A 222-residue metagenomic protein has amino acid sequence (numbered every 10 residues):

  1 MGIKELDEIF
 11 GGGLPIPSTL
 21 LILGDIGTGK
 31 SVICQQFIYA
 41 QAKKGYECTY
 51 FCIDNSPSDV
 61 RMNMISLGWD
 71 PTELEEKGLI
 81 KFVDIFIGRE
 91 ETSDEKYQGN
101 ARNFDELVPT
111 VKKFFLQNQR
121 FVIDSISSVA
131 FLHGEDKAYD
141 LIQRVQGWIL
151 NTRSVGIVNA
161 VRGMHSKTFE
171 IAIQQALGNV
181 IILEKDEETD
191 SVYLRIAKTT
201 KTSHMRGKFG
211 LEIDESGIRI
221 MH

Functional and structural regions predicted by a protein language model:
M1-G13: Pre-Walker A adenine-sensing motif
G2, S18, K30-I33, S56 (+8 more regions): Helical mechanochemical/support elements of P-loop NTPase systems and associated helical scaffolds
I3, E106-L116, L211-H222: NTP-binding/hydrolysis catalytic cores, primarily Walker-type P-loop NTPases
T19-L23: Short hydrophobic/aromatic beta-strand immediately N-terminal to the Walker A/P-loop
D25-D94: Conserved P-loop
E47, L79, Q117-F121, N151-N159: Loop/turn-to-beta-strand initiation segments
G88-L150: Phosphate-binding/switch loop-helix module in NTP-utilizing enzymes
S154-V155, N159-I218: Phosphate-binding/switch region of NTP-binding enzymes
